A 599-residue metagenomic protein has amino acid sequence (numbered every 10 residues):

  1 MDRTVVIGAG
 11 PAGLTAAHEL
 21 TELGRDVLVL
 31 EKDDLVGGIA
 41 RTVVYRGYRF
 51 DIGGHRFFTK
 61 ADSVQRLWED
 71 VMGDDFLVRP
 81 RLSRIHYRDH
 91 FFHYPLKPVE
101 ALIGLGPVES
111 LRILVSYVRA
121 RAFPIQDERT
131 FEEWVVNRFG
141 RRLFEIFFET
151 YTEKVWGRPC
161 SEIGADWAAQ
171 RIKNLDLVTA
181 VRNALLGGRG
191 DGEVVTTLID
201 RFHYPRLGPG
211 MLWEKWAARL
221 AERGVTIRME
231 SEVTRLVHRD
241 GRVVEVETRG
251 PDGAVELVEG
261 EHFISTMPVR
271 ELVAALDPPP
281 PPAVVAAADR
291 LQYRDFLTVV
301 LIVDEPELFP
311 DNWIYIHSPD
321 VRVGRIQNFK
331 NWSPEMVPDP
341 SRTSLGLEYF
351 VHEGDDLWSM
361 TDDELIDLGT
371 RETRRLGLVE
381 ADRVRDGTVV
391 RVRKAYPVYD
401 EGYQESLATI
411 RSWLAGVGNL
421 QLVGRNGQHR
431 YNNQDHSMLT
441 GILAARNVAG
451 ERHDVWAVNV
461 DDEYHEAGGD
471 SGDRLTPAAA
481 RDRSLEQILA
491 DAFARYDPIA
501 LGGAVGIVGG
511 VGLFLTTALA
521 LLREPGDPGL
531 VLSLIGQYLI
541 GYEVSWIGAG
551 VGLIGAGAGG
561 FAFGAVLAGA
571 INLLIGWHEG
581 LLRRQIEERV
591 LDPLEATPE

Functional and structural regions predicted by a protein language model:
D2-V29: N-terminal Rossmann-like FAD-binding beta1-loop-alpha1 element of flavoenzymes
T21-Y45: Glycine-rich FAD pyrophosphate-binding loop
L23, S231-D382, V390, Q404 (+2 more regions): Mid-domain catalytic core of redox enzymes that form a hydrophobic substrate pocket/lid adjacent to a catalytic redox
R46-F123: Dinucleotide-binding Rossmann-like beta1-alpha1 core, especially the glycine-rich loop that anchors the ADP
S63-Y94, R138-E145, R219-M229, T234-E245: Feature captures the FAD/FMN-dependent oxidoreductase FAD-binding
A101, G106-P107, L111-L236, V244: Active-site/ligand-binding neighborhood in enzyme catalytic cores
V390-R393, D400-L485: C-terminal lid/capping helical subdomain adjacent to the catalytic/cofactor pocket in oxidative enzymes
R483-E599: Juxtamembrane/disordered regions of integral membrane proteins
